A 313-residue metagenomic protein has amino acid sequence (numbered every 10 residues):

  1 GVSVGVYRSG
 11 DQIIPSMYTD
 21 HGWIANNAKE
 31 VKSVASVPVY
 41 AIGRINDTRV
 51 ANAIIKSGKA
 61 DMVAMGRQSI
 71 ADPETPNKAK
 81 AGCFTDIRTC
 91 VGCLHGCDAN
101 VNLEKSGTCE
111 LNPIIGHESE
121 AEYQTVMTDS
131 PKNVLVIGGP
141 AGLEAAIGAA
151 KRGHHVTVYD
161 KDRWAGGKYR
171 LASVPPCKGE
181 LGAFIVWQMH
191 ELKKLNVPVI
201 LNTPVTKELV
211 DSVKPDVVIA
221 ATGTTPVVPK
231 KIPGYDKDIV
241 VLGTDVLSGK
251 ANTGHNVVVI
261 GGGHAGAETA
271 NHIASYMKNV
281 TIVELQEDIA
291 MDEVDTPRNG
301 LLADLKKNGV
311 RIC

Functional and structural regions predicted by a protein language model:
G1-P140, E144, G148-V156, K237 (+1 more regions): Flavin-dependent oxidoreductase catalytic cores
V2, M65, V218-A221, V259: Redox-cofactor binding/interface segments in oxidoreductases and associated redox assembly factors
G10-P15, K168-S173, K231-P233, N252: Short acidic, glycine/proline-rich loop/turn micro-motifs
S33-V34, K56, K151, K194 (+3 more regions): Residues at the C-terminal ends
G43, I185, L201-P204, L242-T244 (+1 more regions): Short loop/edge segments at beta-strand edges and connector loops that shape dinucleotide/nucleotide cofactor-binding
A60, L192, P215-D216, G254: Local beta-strand N-terminus motif with an aromatic residue
T128-K161, I200-K214, T222-K231, D236 (+1 more regions): Rossmann-like dinucleotide/flavin-binding elements
V158-L195, A270-C313: Rossmann-like dinucleotide-binding cores of NAD(P)H-dependent redox enzymes
